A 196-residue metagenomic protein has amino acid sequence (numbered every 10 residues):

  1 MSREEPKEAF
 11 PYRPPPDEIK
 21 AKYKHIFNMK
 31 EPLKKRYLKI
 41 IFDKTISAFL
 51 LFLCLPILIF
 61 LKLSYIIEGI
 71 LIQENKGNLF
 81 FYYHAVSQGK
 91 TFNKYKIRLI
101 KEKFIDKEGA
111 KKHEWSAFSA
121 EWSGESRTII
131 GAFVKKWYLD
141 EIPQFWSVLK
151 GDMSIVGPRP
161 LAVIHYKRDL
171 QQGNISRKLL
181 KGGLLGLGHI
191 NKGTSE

Functional and structural regions predicted by a protein language model:
M1-H25, P143-E196: Hydrophobic structural segments characteristic of membrane proteins
P15, Y23-Y37, Y138: Compositionally biased, charge-rich terminal segments
K30-F104: A hydrophobic, helix-centered structural microdomain
I40, L55, F92, E125-T128 (+2 more regions): Generic recognition of short, well-ordered alpha-helical interface segments
G69, F81-Y82, K112-E114, V163-L170: Juxtamembrane/interface motifs at transmembrane-helix termini
G69-L71, A117, N174-K178: Short, P/G- and charge-enriched loop/turn segments at secondary-structure junctions
G77-S126, L185-E196: Short, glycine-rich, amphipathic interfacial segments at transmembrane boundaries or analogous
E114-Y166: Conserved, function-defining core regions and hallmark residues within catalytic/recognition domains
